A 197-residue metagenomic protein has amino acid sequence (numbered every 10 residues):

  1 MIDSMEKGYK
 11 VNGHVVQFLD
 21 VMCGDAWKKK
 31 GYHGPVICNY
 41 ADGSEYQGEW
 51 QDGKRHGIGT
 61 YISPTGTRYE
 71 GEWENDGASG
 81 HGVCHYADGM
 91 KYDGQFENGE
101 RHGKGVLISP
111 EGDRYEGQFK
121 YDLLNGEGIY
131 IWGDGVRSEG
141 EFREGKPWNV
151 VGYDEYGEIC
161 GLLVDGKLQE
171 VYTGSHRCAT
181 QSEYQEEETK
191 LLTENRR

Functional and structural regions predicted by a protein language model:
M1-R197: Glycine/tyrosine- and acidic-biased, solvent-exposed loop/turn segments at the edges of beta-strands
